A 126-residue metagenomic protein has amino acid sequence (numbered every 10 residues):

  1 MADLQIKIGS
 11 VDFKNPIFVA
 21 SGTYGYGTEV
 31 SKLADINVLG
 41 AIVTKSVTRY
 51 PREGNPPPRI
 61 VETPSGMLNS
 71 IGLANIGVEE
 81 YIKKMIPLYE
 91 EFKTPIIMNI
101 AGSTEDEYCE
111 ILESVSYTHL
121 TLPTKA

Functional and structural regions predicted by a protein language model:
M1-P95, G102: N-terminal capping/small domains of soluble enzymes
E80, E107, T118: Charged catalytic carboxylate motif
I96-N99, L120: Short beta-strand segments at enzyme active-site cores
N99-Y108: Short, glycine/charge-rich beta-strand/loop segments that flank catalytic centers and engage negatively charged groups
Y108-S114: Distinct, well-ordered alpha-helical segments
H119-A126: Single conserved hydrophobic/aromatic residue that forms the stacking wall/gate of nucleotide- or nucleobase-binding
